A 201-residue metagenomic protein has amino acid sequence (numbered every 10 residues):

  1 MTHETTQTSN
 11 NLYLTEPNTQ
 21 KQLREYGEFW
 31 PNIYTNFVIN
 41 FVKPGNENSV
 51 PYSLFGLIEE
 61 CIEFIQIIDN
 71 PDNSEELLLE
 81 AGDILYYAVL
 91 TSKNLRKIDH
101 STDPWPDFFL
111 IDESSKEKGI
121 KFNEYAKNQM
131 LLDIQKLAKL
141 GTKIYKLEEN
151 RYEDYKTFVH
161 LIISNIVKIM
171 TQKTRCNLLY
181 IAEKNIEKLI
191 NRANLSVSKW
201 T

Functional and structural regions predicted by a protein language model:
T2-T201: Flexible "arm" and connector segments at domain edges
